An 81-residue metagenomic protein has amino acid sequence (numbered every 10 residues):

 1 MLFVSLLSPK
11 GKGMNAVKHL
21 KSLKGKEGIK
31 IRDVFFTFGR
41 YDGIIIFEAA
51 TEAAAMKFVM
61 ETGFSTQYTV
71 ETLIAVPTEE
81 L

Functional and structural regions predicted by a protein language model:
M1-L81: A compositional/biophysical signature of low hydrophobicity enriched in polar/charged and small residues
